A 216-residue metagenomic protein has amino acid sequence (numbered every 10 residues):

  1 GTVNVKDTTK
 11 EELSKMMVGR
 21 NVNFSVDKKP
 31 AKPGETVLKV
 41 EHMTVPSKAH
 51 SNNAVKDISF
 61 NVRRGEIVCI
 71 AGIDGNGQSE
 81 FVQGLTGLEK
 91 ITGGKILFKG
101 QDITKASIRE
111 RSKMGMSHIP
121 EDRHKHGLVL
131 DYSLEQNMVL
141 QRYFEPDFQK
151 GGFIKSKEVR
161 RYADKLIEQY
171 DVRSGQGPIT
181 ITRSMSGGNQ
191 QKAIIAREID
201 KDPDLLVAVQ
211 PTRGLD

Functional and structural regions predicted by a protein language model:
G1-D216: Glycine-rich phosphate-binding loops of nucleotide-dependent enzymes
